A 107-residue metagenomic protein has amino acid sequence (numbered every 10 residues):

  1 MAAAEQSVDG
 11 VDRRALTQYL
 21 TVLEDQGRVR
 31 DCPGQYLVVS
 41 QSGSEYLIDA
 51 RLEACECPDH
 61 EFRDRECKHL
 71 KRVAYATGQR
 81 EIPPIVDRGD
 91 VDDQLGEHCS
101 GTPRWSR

Functional and structural regions predicted by a protein language model:
M1-R107: Long, low-complexity, compositionally biased intrinsically disordered regions
